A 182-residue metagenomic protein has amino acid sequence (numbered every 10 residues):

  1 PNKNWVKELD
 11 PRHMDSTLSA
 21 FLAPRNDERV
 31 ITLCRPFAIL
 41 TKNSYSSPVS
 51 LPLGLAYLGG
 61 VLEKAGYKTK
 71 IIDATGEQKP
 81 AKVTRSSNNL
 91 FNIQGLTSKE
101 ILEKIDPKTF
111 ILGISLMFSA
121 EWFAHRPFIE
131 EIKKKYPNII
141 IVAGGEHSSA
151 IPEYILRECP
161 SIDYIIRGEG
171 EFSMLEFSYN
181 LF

Functional and structural regions predicted by a protein language model:
P1, K7-L9, R25: A cross-taxon signal for low-complexity, glycine/charged-rich
E28-V30, K68: Residues that mark the start of a beta-strand
V30-V49, I140: Short glycine-rich His-centered loop
S47-L51, F118-E121: Aromatic-acidic/polar surface patches that form glycan- and anion
P48-E63: Short catalytic helix/loop segments, enriched in acidic residues and glycine and frequently bearing histidine
V61-F182: Glycine-rich beta-alpha loop elements in corrinoid/cobalamin-binding modules across cobalamin-dependent enzymes
